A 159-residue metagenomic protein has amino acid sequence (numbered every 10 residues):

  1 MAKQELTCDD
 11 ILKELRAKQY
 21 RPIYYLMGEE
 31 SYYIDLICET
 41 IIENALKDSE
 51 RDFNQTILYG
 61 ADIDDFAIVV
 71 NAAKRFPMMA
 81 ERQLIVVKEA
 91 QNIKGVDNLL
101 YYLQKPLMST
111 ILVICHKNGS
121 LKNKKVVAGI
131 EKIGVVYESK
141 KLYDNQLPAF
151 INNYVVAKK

Functional and structural regions predicted by a protein language model:
M1-K159: Conserved beta/loop motifs at nucleotide-recognition and modification sites
